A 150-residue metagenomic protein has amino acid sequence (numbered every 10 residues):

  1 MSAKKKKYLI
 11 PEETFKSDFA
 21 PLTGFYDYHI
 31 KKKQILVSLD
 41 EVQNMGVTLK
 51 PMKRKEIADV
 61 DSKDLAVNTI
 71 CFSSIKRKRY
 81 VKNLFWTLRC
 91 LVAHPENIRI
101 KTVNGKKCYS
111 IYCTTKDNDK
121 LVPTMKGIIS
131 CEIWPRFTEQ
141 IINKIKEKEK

Functional and structural regions predicted by a protein language model:
M1-K150: Amphipathic alpha-helical interface elements
